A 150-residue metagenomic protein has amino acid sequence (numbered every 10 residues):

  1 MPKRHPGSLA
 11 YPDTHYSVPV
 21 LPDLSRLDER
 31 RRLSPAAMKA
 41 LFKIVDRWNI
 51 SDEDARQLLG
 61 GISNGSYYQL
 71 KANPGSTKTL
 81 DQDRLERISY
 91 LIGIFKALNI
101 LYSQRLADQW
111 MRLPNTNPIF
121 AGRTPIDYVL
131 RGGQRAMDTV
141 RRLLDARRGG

Functional and structural regions predicted by a protein language model:
M1-G150: Non-transmembrane "mature" sequence context
